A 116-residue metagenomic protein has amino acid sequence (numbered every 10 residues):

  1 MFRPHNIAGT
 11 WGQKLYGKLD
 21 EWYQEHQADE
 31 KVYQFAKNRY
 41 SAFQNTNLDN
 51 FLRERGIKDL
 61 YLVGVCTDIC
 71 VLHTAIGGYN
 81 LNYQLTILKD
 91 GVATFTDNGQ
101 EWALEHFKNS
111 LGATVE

Functional and structural regions predicted by a protein language model:
M1-E116: Active-site-adjacent betaalpha module
